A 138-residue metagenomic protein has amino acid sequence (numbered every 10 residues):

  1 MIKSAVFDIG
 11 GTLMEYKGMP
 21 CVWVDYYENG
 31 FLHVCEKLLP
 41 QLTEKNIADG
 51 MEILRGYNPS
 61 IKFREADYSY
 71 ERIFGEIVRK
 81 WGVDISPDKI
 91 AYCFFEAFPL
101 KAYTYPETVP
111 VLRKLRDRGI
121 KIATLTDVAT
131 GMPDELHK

Functional and structural regions predicted by a protein language model:
M1-G50: Active-site neighborhood of HAD-like aspartate-dependent phosphohydrolases
S4, I53-L54, A123: Long alpha-helical scaffolds
W23-V34, G50-R55, F74, A91-F98 (+1 more regions): Hydrophobic alpha-helical core bundles mediating ligand binding, dimerization, or RNAP-core interactions
G30, I73, E107, V111: Charged catalytic carboxylate motif
V34-K37, Q41-Y92: A metal-dependent, Asp-based hydrolase signature
D88-T104, T108-H137: Substrate-recognition element of Asp-dependent hydrolases with the DxDx(T/V) motif
